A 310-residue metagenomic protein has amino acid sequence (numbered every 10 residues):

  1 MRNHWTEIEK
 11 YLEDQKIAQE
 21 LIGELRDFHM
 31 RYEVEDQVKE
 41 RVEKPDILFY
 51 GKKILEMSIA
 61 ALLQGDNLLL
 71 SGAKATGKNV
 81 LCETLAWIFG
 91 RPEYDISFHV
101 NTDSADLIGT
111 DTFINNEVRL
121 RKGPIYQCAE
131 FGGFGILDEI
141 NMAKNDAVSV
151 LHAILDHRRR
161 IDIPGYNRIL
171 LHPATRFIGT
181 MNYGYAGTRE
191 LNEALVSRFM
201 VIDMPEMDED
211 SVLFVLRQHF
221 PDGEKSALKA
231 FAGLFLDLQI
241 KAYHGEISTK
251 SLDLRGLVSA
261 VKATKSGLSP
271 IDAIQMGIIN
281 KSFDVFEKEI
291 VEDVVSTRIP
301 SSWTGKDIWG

Functional and structural regions predicted by a protein language model:
M1-G310: C-terminal regulatory/interaction module of P-loop NTP-utilizing enzymes
